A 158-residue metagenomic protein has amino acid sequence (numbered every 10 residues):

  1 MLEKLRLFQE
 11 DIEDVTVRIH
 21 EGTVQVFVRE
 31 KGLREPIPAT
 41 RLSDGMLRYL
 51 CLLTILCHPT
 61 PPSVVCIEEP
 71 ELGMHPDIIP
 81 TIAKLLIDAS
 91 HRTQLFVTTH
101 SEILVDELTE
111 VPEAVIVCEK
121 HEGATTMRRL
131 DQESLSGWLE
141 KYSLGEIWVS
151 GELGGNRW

Functional and structural regions predicted by a protein language model:
M1-Y49, I55, T60, E133 (+1 more regions): Phosphate-coordinating catalytic segments in nucleotide- and nucleic-acid-processing enzymes
C51, I79-I82: Motif I (Walker A/P-loop) of helicase-class P-loop NTPases
P59-P62, P112: Proline-rich intrinsically disordered, low-complexity coils
E68-E69: Walker B catalytic acidic pair
T81-W158: C-terminal lobe/lid and adjacent interdomain/linker elements of RecA-like ASCE P-loop ATPase modules
